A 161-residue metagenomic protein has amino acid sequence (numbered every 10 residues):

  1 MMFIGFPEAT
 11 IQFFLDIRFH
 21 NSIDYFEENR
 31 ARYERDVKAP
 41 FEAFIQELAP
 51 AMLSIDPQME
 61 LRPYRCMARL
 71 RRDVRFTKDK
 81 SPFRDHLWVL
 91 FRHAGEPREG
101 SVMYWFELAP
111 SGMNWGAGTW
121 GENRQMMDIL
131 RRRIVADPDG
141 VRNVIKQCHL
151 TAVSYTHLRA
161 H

Functional and structural regions predicted by a protein language model:
M1-E27: Short, charged, low-complexity amphipathic alpha-helix
I11-F14, R30, A49, H86-W88 (+2 more regions): Short, well-ordered alpha-helical packing segments
Y25-R35: Charged, compositionally biased non-catalytic regions
Y33, F41, M127-L130, I134 (+1 more regions): Amphipathic alpha-helical coiled-coil segments
E34, K38-D79: Gly/Pro-rich turn-and-neighbor structural signature
R75-D137: Aromatic- and glycine-enriched beta-alpha-beta binding-site module
V141, I145-A152: Acidic, glycine-rich loop-and-strand cores that form catalytic or ligand-binding grooves in diverse globular domains
T156-H161: Conserved small/polar residues in nucleotide/adenosyl-binding loops
